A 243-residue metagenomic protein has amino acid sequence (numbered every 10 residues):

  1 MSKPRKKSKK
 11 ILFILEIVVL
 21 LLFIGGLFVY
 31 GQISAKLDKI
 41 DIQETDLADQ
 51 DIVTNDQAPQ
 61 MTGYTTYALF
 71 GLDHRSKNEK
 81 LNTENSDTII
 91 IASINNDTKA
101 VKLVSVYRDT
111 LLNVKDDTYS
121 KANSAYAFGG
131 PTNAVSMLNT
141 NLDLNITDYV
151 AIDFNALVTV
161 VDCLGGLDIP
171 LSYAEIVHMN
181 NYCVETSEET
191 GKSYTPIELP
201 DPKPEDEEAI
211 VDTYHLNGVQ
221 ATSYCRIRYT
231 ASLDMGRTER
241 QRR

Functional and structural regions predicted by a protein language model:
M1-S8: Terminal targeting segments of Actinobacterial cell-envelope proteins
S8-T98: Entry/capping segment at the start of metal-dependent catalytic domains with acidic active-site entry clusters
T62-T65, E84-I89, T98-V106, D117 (+6 more regions): Extracytoplasmic
G63, D162-R243: Flexible, polar/acidic helix-loop-strand segments at domain edges
F70, S76, D109, M137-T147 (+3 more regions): Structured segments of extracytoplasmic/periplasmic soluble domains in secreted or envelope-associated proteins
R75-L81, A100-L103, L112-K115, D234: Short, solvent-exposed loop/turn elements at domain surfaces
S76-L81, S120-F128, D143-D148, V211-D212 (+1 more regions): Second-shell loop/turn segments in exported
K102-G129: Flexible, solvent-exposed short loops/turns enriched in glycine
